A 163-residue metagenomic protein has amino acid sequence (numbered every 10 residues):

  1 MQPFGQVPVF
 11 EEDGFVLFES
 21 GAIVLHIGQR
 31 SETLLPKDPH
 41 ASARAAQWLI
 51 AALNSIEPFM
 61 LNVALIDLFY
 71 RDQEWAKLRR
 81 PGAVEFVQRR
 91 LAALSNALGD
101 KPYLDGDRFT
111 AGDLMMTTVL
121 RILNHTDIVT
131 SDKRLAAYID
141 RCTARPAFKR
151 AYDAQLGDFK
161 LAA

Functional and structural regions predicted by a protein language model:
M1-P81, E85, S95: GST-like domain detector, emphasizing the conserved glutathione-binding G-site in the N-terminal thioredoxin-like
L17, P39, R108, V129-D132: Non-catalytic, surface-exposed connector residues within folded enzymatic/regulatory domains
A45, K133-A137, R141: Domain-level recognition of soluble alpha/beta enzyme cores, biased toward histidine phosphatases/phosphomutases
M60-N62, L104-V129, R141-C142, P146-R150: GST superfamily/GST-like fold recognition
A83-R90, Y138: Alpha-helical packing segments of well-folded alpha/beta enzyme cores
L94-D105: Hydrophobic alpha-helical bundle segments that form small-molecule/ligand-binding pockets
F148-A163: Terminal-tail/helix-coil boundary detector
